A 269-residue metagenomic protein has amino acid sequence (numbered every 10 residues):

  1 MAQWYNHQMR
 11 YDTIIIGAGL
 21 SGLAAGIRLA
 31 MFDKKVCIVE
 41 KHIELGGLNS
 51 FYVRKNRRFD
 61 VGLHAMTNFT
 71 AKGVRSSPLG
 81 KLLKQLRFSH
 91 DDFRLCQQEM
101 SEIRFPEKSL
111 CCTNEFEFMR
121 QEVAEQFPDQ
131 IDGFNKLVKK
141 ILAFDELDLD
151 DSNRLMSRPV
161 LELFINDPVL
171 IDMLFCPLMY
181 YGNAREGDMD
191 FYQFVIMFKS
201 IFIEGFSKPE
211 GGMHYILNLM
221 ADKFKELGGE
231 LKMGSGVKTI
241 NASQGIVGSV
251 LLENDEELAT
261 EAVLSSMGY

Functional and structural regions predicted by a protein language model:
R10-D132: N-terminal glycine-rich phosphate/pyrophosphate-binding loop and immediately adjacent elements
R10-Y11, L252-A262: Core beta-strand elements of the Rossmann-like FAD/NAD(P) dinucleotide-binding domain in flavoenzyme oxidoreductases
A18, N254, L264-G268: Glycine-rich, N-terminal phosphate-binding loop of Rossmann-like dinucleotide-binding domains
H42, T260-A262, S266-Y269: Glycine-/small-residue-rich beta->alpha transition segments that form the dinucleotide
F105-M189: Rossmann-like flavin
F194-V247: Helical element adjacent to the flavin cofactor pocket in flavoenzyme catalytic cores
